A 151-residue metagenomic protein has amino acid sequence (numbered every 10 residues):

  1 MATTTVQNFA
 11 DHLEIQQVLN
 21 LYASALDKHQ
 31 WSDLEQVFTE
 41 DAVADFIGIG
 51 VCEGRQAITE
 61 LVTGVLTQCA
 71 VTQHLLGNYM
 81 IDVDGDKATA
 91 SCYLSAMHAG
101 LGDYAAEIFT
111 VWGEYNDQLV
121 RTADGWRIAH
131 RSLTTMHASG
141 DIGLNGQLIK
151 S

Functional and structural regions predicted by a protein language model:
M1-K28, S32, Q36, E40: Short, low-complexity N-terminal intrinsically disordered segments enriched in polar/charged residues
T3, T67-S151: A beta-strand edge to alpha-helix "cap/lid" segment located at domain peripheries
T5, F9, I49-C52, A106: Charge-dense, low-complexity intrinsically disordered segments
W31-A96: A solvent-exposed, acidic/Ser-Thr-rich amphipathic alpha-helical stretch
